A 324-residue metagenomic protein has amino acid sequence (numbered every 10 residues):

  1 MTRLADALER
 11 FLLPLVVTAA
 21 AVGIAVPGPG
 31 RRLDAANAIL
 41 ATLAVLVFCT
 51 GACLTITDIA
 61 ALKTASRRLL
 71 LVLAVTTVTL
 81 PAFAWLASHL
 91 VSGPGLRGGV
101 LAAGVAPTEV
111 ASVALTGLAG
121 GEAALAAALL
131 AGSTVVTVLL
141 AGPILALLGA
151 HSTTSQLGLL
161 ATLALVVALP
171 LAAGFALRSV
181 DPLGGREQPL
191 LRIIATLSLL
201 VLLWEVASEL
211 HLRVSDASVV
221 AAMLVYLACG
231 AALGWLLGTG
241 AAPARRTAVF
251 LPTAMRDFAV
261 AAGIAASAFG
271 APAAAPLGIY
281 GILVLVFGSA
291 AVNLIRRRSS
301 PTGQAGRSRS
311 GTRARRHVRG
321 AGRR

Functional and structural regions predicted by a protein language model:
M1-R324: Alpha-helical transmembrane segments of multi-pass small-molecule/ion transporters
